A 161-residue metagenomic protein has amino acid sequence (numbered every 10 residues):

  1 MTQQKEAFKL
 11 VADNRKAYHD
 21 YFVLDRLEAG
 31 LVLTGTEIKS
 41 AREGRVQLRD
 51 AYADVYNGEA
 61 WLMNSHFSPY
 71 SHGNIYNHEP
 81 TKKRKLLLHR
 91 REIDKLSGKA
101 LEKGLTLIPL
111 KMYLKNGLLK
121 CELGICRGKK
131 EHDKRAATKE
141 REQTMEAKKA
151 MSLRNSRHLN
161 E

Functional and structural regions predicted by a protein language model:
M1-T34, E142-E161: Intrinsically disordered, Lys/Arg-rich N-terminal extensions and targeting peptides of nucleic-acid-associated proteins
K9-L105: Ribosome large-subunit tunnel/peptidyl-transferase-proximal elements
Y70-H72, K120, E131-D133: Switch/connector loops and helix/strand junctions flanking conserved nucleotide-binding motifs in nucleotide-processing
T81, L88-D94, G128-R157: C-terminal end-helix/capping segment
L87-G124, G128-K130: Beta-rich strand-turn-strand
